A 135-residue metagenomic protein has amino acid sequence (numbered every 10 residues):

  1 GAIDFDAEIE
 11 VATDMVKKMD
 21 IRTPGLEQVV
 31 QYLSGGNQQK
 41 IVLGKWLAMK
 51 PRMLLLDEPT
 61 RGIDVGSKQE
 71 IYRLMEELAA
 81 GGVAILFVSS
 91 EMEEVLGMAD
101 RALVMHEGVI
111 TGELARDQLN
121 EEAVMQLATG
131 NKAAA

Functional and structural regions predicted by a protein language model:
G1-A135: Glycine-rich phosphate-binding loops of nucleotide-dependent enzymes
